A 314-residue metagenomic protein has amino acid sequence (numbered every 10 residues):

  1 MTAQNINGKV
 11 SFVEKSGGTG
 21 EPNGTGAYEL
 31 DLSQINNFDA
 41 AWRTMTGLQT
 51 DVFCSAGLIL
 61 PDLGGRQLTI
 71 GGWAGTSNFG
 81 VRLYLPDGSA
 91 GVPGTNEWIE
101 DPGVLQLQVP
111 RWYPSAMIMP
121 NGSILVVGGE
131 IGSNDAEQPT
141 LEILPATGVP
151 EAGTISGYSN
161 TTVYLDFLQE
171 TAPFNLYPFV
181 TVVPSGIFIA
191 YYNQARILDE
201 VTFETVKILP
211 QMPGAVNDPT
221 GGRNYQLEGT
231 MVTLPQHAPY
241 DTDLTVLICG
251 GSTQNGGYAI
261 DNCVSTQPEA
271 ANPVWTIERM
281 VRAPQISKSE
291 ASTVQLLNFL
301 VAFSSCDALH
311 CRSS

Functional and structural regions predicted by a protein language model:
M1-T2, A56, S115, F179 (+2 more regions): Conserved beta-strand position repeated once per blade in WD40 beta-propeller domains
A3-I6, L60-D62, M117-P120, V183 (+2 more regions): Structural WD40 beta-propeller signal
A3-T50, G64, I70-G94: Beta-propeller domains
V10-K15, R66-G72, I124-G129, F188-A190 (+2 more regions): Hydrophobic core segments of beta-strands in well-ordered, beta-rich domains
G17-E21, W73-S77, I131-N134, Q194-R196 (+2 more regions): Short glycine/acidic-enriched loop and turn motifs that connect beta-strands
P22-G26, S77-N78, Y113, I131 (+4 more regions): A detector of repeated loop/turn-to-beta-strand junctions in beta-rich toroidal repeat architectures
N37-L48, Y84-Q108, V127, I143-T171 (+2 more regions): Blade-edge beta-strand/turn elements of extracellular beta-propeller and related beta-sheet repeat scaffolds
L168-R312: Beta-propeller domains
